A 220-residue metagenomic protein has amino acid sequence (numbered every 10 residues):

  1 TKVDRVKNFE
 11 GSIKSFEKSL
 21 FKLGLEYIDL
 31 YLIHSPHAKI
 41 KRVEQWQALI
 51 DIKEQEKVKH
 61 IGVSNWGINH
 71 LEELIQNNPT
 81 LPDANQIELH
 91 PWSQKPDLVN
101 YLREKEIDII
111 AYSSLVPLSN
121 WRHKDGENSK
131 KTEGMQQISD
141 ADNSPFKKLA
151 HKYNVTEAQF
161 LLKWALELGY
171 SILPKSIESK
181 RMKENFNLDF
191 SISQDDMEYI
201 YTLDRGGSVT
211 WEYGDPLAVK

Functional and structural regions predicted by a protein language model:
T1-K7, D29-P36, N65: A short, structured active-site edge motif that brings together acidic residues
K7-L23, E44, N69-E72: Short, acidic/polar
S12-Y31, D51-Q55: CE4/NodB-like, metal-dependent polysaccharide N-deacetylase domain that modifies extracellular/periplasmic N-acetylated
P36-K220: Beta/alpha (TIM)-barrel catalytic core signal, keyed to glycine-rich beta->alpha loops juxtaposed to Asp/Glu that bind
